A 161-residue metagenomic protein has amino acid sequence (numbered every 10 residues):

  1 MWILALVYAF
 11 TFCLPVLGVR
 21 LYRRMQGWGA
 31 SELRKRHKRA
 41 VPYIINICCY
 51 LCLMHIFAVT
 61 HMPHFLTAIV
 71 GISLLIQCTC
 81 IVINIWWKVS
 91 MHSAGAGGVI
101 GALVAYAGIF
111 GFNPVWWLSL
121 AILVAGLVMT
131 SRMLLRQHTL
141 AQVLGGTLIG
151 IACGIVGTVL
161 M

Functional and structural regions predicted by a protein language model:
M1-C13: Alpha-helical transmembrane segments
W2-L4, H37, G111-V115: Membrane-interface alpha-helices at helix entry/exit sites of multi-pass transporters
C13-M25: Membrane-water interface of transmembrane alpha-helices
W28-S31, V59-P63: Membrane-interface helix termini and inter-helical loops of multi-pass transporters
G29-I45: Juxtamembrane helix-capping/reentrant segments at transmembrane boundaries
Y43-H61, I85: C-terminal halves and exits of single transmembrane alpha-helices
L66-M161: Membrane-embedded catalytic cores of phosphoryl/pyrophosphoryl-handling enzymes
